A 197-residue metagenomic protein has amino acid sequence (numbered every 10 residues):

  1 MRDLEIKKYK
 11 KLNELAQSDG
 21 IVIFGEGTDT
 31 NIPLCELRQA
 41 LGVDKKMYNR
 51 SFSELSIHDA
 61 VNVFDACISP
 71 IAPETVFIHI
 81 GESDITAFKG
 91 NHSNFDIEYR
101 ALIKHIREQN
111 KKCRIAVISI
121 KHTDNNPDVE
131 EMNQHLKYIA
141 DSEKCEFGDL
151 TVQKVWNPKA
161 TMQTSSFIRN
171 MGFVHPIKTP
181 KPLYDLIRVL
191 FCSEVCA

Functional and structural regions predicted by a protein language model:
R2-I97, P127: Conserved SGNH/GDSL esterase-like catalytic core that processes O-acyl groups on lipids and polysaccharides
K11-L12, V63-P70, A101, H105 (+2 more regions): A generic secondary-structure signal
I21, E74-V76, R114-V117, F147: Hydrophobic beta-strand segments of well-ordered beta-sheets in folded domains
S51, S119, D149-T151: Residue-level recognition of beta-strand->loop/alpha-helix junctions
H58-N62, I97-K104, Q134, K181 (+1 more regions): Short, contiguous clusters of charged residues that form electrostatic/catalytic patches at enzyme active sites, used
H79-I85, R107-E131: Active-site segments of SGNH/GDSL-like serine hydrolases that catalyze O-acetyl group transfer/hydrolysis on lipids
S93-I118, H135-C145: Charged, glycine-enriched surface loops/patches that mediate electrostatic binding to polyanionic ligands
T123-A197: Catalytic His-Asp segment of secreted/periplasmic serine-dependent ester chemistry enzymes
